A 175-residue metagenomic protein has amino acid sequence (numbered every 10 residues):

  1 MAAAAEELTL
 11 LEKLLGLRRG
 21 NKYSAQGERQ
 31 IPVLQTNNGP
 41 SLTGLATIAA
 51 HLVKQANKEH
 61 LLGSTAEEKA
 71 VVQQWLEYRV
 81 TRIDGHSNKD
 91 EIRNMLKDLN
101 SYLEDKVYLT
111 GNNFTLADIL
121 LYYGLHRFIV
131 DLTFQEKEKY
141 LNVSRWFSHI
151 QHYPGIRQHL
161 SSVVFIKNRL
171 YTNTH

Functional and structural regions predicted by a protein language model:
M1-L109, N113, R127-D131, H175: GST-like domain detector, emphasizing the conserved glutathione-binding G-site in the N-terminal thioredoxin-like
A3-A4, P154-H175: C-terminal helix/juxtamembrane-tail motif
H51, W75-Y78, Y122, S162-I166: Short acidic/histidine-centered micro-motifs embedded in hydrophobic/aromatic stretches that mark compact functional
K69-T81, V143-R157: Short, mixed-charge aromatic SLiMs
S87, F134, K139, L170-Y171: Residue-level signature of transmembrane alpha-helix interfaces in integral membrane proteins
L109-L132, E136-I150, L160: GST superfamily/GST-like fold recognition
